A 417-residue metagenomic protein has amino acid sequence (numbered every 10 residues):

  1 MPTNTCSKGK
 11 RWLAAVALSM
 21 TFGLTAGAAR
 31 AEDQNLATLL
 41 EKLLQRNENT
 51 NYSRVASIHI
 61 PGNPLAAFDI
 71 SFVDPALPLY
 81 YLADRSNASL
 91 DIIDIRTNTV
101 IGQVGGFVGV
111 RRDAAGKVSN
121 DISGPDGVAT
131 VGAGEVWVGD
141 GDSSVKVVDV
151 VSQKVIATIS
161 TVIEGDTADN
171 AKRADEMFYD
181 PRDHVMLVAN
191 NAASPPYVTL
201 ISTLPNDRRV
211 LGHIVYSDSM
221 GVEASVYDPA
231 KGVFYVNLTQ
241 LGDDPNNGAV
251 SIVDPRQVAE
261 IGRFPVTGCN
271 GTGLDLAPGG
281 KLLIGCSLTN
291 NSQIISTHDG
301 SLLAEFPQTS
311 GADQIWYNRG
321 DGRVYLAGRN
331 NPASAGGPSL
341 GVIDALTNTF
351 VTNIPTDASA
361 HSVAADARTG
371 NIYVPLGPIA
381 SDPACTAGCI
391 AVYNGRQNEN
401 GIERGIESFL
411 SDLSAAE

Functional and structural regions predicted by a protein language model:
P2-V16: Bacterial N-terminal signal peptides that target proteins for export
T5-S7, G23, G27, I201: Serine/threonine-rich, low-complexity intrinsically disordered segments
G9, T21, L413-A416: Serine/proline-rich low-complexity intrinsically disordered segments, especially terminal tails, linkers
A15-T25: Bacterial N-terminal signal peptides
A31-E417: Predominantly soluble domains enriched in secretory-pathway, periplasmic, or organellar proteins
